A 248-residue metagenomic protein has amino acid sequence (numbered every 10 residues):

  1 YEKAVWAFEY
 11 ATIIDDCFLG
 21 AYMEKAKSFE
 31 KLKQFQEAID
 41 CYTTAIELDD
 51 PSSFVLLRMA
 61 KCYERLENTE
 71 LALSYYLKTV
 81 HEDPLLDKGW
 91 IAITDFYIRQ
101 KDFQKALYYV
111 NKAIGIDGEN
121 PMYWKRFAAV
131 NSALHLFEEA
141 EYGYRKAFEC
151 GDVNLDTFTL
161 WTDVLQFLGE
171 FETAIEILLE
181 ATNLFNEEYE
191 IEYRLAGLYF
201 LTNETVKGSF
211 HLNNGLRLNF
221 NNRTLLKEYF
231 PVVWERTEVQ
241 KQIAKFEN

Functional and structural regions predicted by a protein language model:
E9-I13, T43-E47, L77-H81, N111-G115 (+3 more regions): Conserved structural position within tetratricopeptide repeats
E24, R58, A92, R126 (+3 more regions): Canonical tetratricopeptide repeat
